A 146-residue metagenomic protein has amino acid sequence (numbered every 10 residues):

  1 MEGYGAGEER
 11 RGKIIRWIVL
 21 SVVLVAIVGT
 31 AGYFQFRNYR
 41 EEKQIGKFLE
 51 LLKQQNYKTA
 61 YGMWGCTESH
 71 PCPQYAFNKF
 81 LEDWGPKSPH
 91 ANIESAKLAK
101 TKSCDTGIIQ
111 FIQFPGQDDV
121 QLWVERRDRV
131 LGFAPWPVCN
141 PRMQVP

Functional and structural regions predicted by a protein language model:
E2-E50, Q54: Short, low-complexity N-terminal intrinsically disordered segments enriched in polar/charged residues
Y4-E8, N38, H70-P73, Q113 (+1 more regions): Intrinsic-disorder-associated interaction segments
Y39, K43, S69-H70, P137: Alpha-helical membrane-targeting segments
L49-E82: Short extracytoplasmic
D83-K87: Short, conserved catalytic or adaptor-binding loops enriched in Gly and charged residues
S88-P146: Exposed beta-sheet edge and beta->alpha loop/turn motif
